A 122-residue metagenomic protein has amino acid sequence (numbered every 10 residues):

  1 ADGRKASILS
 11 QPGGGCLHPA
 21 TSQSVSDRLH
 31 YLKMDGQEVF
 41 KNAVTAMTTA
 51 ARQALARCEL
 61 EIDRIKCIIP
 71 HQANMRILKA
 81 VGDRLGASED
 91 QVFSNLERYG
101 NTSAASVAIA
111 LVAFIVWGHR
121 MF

Functional and structural regions predicted by a protein language model:
A1-L96: Hydrophobic pocket-lining "lid/loop/helix" segments that shape and contact the acyl-thioester
A1-S7, A110-F122: Conserved beta-strand-centric core segments of catalytic alpha/beta enzyme folds
D35, V107-A108: Alpha-helix boundary/capping detector
A56-D63, T102-A105, F122: A broad, low-amplitude sensor of folded, mature protein cores
L78-K79, A108-L111: Generic transmembrane alpha-helix signature in multi-pass membrane proteins, especially transporters/channels
S88, Y99, F114-W117: Hydrophobic alpha-helical segments
N95-V107: Active-site-adjacent helical/loop segments in soluble small-molecule enzymes
